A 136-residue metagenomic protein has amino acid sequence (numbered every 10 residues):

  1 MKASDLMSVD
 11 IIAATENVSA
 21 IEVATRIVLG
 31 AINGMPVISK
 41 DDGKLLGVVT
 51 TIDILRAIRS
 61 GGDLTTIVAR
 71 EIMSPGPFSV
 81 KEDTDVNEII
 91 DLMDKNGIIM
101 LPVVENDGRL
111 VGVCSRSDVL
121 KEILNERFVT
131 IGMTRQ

Functional and structural regions predicted by a protein language model:
M1-D10, T50-K81, D85-D94, L110 (+1 more regions): Tandem CBS (Bateman) regulatory domains
S8-N17, G43: Short N-terminal leader segment in a subset of presequences, especially plant chloroplast and some mitochondrial
A14-A31, I38, S79-G97, V103-V104 (+1 more regions): The conserved cystathionine-beta-synthase
I27-G30, M35-I52, M93, L101-S117: A glycine-centered beta-loop-beta connector
